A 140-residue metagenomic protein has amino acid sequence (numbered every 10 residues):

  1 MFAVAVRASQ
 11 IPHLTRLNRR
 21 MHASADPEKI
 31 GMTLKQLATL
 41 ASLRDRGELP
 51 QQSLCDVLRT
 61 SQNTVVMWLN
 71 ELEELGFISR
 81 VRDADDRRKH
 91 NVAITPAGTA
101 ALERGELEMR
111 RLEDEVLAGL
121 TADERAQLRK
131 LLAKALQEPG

Functional and structural regions predicted by a protein language model:
M1-A5, D123-G140: C-terminal regulatory/oligomerization modules of transcriptional regulators
M1-G31: N-terminal leader segment of winged-helix/HTH proteins
S9-P12, A38, S53, E115 (+1 more regions): Active-site phosphate/pyrophosphate-handling residues
R19-T64, L75: N-terminal helix-turn-helix DNA-binding core of bacterial DNA-binding proteins
H22, E48, N70-A133: Charged, amphipathic alpha-helical coiled-coil/dimerization segments
